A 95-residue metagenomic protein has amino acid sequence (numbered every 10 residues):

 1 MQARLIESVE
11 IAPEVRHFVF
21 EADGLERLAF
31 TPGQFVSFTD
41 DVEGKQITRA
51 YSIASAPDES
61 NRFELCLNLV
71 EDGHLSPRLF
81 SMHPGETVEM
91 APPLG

Functional and structural regions predicted by a protein language model:
M1-E86: Ferredoxin-reductase
E89: Low-complexity, rRNA-contacting terminal tracts
P92-G95: A short, basic/flexible loop-to-alpha-helix module at the beginning of a structural domain
